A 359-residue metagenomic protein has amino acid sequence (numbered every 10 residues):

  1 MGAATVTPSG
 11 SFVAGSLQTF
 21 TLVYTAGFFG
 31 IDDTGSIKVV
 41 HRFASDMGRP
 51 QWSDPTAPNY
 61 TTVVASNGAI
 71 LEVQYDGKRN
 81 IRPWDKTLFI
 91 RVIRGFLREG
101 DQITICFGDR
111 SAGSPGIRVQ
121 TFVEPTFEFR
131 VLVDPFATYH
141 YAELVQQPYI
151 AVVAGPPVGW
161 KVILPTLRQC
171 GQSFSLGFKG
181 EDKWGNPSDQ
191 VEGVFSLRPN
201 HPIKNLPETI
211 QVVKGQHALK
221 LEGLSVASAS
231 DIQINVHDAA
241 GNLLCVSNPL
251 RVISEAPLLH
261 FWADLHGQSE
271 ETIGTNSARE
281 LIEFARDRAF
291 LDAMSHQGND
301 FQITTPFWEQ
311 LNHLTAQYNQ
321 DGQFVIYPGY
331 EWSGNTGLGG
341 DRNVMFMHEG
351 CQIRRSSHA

Functional and structural regions predicted by a protein language model:
M1-A4, P8, E143-W184, S188 (+1 more regions): Short S/T/G/P-enriched beta-strand
M1-P157: Ser/Thr/Pro/Gly-rich, low-complexity intrinsically disordered stalk/linker tracts of secreted and surface-exposed
S9-T19, G100, P165-Q172, G215-Q216 (+1 more regions): Solvent-exposed, conformationally flexible loop/turn segments
F20, L88, I105, F129 (+5 more regions): A broad, low-specificity signal marking well-ordered, structured residues that form hydrophobic/aromatic
A26, V92-R94, T166-L167, K220-S225: Extracellular/luminal low-complexity segments enriched in Ser/Thr/Pro
T34-S36, I70, E128, G159 (+3 more regions): Exposed beta-strand and adjacent loop surfaces of beta-rich binding modules that mediate intermolecular recognition
C170-A359: Extended, charged catalytic domains and RNA/DNA-binding interfaces, predominantly in divalent-metal-using enzymes
